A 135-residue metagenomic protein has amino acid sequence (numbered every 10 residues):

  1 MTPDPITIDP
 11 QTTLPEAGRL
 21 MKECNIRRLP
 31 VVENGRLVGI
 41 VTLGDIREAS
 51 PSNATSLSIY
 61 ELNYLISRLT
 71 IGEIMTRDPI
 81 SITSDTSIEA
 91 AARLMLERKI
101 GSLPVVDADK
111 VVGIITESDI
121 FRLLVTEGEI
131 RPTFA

Functional and structural regions predicted by a protein language model:
M1-D4, T42-I80, S87, A92-L96 (+1 more regions): Tandem CBS (Bateman) regulatory domains
I8-N25, V31-E33, E73-M75, S81-K99 (+2 more regions): The conserved cystathionine-beta-synthase
M21, L29-D45, M95, L103-D119: A glycine-centered beta-loop-beta connector
R28, G35-R36, L57-Y60, S67-L69 (+3 more regions): Short, surface-exposed, polar/charged, turn-prone segments marking secondary-structure boundaries
